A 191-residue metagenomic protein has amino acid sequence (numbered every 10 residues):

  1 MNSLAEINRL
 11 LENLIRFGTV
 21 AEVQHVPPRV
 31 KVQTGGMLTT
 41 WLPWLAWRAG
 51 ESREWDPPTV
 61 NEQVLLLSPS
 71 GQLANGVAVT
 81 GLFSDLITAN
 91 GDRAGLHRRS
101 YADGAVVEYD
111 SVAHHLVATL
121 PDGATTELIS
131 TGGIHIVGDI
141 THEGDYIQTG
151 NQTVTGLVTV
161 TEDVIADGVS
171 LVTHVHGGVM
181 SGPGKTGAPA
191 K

Functional and structural regions predicted by a protein language model:
M1-H115, K191: Exposed beta-strand/loop interface patches that mediate assembly or binding
S3, G150, G187: Conserved GTPase G-domain signal focused on the G5
E54, T80, H142, V160 (+1 more regions): Short, electropositive, low-hydrophobicity segments enriched in small/polar residues
Y109, L116-I136, I140-S170, H174 (+1 more regions): Low-complexity, small-hydrophobic/phenylalanine-enriched stretches that adopt extended beta/coil conformations used
T173-K191: Protruding loop/beta-arch "assembly-hinge" segments enriched in small, turn-prone residues
